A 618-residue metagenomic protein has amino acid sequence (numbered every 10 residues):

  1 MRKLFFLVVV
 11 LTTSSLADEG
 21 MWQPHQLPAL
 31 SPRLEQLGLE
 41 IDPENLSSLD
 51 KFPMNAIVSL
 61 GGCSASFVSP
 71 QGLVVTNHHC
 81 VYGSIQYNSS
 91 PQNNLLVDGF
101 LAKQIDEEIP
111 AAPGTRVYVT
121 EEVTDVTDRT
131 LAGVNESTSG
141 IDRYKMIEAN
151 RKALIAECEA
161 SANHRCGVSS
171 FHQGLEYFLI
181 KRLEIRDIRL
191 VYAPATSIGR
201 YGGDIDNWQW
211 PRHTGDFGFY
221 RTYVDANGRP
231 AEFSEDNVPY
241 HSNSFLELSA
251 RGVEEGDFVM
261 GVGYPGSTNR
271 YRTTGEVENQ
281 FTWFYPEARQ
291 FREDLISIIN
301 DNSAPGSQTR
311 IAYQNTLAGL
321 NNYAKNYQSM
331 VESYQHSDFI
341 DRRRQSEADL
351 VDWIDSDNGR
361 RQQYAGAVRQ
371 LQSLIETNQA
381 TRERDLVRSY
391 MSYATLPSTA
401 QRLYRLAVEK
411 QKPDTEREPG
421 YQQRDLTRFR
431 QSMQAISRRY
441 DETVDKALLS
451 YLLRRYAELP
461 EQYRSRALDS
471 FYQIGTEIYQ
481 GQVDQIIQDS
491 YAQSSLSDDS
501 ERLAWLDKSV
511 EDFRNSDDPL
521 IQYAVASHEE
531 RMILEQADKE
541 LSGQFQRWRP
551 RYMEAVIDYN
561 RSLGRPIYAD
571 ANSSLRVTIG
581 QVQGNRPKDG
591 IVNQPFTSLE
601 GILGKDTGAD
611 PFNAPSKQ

Functional and structural regions predicted by a protein language model:
M1-R2, V577: Structural motif marking the loop-to-transmembrane transition
K3-T12: Sec-dependent N-terminal signal peptides
S14-Q618: Terminal presequence/propeptide segments associated with secretion/organelle targeting and zymogen/polyprotein
